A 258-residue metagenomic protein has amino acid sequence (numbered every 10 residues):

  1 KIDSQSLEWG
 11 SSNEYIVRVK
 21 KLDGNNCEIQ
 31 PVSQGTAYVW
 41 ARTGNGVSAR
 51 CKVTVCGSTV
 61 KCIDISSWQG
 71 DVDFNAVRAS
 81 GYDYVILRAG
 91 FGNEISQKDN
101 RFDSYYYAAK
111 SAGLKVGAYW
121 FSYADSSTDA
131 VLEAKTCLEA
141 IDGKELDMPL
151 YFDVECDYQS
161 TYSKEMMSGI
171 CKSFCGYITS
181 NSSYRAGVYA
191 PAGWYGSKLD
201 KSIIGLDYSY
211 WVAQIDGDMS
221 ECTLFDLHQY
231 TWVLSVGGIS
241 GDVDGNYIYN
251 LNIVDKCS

Functional and structural regions predicted by a protein language model:
K1-G57: Extracytoplasmic soluble-region selector
N13, S33, T43, S67-Q69 (+6 more regions): A mature extracytoplasmic/lumenal domain signature
G35, K135-T136, I204-D207: Short, hinge-like loop/turn segments at secondary-structure boundaries
G46-S48, L114, Y184: Short glycine/serine/threonine/alanine-rich loop segments
S48, E94, D125, Y195 (+2 more regions): Flexible, glycine-rich phosphate/dinucleotide-binding loops and adjacent beta-alpha linkers at cofactor/substrate
S58-N181: Substrate-binding cleft of extracellular glycoside hydrolase catalytic domains
S58-S67, D200-S258: Functionally critical loop-and-helix segments that line ligand-binding/catalytic clefts of soluble enzyme domains
M148-E221: Catalytic domains of cell-wall/extracellular-matrix polysaccharide-remodeling enzymes, centered on de-N-acetylation
